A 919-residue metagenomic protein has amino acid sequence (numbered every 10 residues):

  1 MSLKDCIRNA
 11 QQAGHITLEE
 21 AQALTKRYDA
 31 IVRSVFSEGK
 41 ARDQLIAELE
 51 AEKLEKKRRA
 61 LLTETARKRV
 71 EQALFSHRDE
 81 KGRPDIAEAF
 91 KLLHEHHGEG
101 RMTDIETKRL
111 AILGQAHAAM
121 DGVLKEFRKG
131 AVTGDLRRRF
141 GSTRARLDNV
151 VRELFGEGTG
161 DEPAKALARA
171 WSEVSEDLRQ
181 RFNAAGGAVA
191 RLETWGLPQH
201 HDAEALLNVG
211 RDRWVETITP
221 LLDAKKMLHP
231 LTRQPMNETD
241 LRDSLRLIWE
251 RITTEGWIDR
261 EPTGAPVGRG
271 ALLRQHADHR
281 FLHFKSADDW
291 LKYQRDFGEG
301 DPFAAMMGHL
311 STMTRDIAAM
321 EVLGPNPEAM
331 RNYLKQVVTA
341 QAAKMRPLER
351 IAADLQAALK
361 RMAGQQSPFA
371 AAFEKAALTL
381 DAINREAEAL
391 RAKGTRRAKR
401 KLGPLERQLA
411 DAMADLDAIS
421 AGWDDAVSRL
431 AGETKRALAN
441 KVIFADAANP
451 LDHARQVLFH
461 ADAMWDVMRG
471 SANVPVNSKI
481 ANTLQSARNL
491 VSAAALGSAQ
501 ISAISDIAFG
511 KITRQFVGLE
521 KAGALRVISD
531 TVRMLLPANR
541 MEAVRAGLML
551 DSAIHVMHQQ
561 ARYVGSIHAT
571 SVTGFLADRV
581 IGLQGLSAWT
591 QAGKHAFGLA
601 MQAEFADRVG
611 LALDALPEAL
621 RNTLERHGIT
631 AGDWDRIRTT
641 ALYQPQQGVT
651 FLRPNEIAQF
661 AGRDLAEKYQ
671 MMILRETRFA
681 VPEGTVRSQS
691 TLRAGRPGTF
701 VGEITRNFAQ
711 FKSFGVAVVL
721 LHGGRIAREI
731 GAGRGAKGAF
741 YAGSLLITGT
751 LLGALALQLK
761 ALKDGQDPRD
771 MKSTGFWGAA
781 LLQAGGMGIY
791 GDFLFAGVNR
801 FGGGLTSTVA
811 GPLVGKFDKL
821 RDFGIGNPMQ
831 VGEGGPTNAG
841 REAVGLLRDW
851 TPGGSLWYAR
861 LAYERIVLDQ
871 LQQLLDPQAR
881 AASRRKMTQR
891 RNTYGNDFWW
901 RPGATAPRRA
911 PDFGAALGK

Functional and structural regions predicted by a protein language model:
M1-D177, R181, E193, L197 (+1 more regions): Low-complexity, small/polar and acidic-rich linker and loop segments
L154-G160, L241, L245-I252, M468-A493 (+1 more regions): Short linear interaction motifs
L207, V215-P235, L241-R242, L247-G270 (+2 more regions): Long, charge-dense tracts
F281-A392, R396-R400, P404-I501, S505-L781: Hydrophobic, often aromatic-rich secondary-structure segments at membrane interfaces
S471-A481, G724-A736, Q758-W777, A796-L805 (+2 more regions): Extended, hydrophobic alpha-helical membrane-active domains that insert into or remodel lipid bilayers
Q500-I501, F708, K712-G715, V719 (+5 more regions): Membrane-active amphipathic alpha-helices enriched in small hydrophobic residues
M829-K919: Hydrophobic alpha-helical segments
